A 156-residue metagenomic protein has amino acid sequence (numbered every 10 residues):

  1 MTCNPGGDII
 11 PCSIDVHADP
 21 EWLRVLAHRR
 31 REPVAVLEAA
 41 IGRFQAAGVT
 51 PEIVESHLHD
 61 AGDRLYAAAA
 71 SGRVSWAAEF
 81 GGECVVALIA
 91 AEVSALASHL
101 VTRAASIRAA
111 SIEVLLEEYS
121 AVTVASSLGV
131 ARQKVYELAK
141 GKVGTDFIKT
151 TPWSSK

Functional and structural regions predicted by a protein language model:
M1-A67, A91: DNA-contacting interfaces and partner/effector-binding or oligomerization modules in DNA-centric proteins
A70-V74, A78-V85, I89: Long, low-complexity or tandemly repetitive, helically biased scaffold regions used for multimeric assembly/adhesion
F80-G81, V122-T123, A139, S154-K156: Short, structured secondary-structure boundary patches
V85-V101: Short, Lys/Arg-enriched N-terminal segment that forms or immediately precedes the first helix of a structured domain
R103-Y119: Short, amphipathic alpha-helical "recognition" segments used to contact nucleic acids or chromatin
L116, L128, A139-K142, D146: DNA major-groove recognition helix of helix-turn-helix
S120-L128, V135: Short alpha-helical "recognition helix" segments of helix-turn-helix
D146-K156: Short Lys/Arg-enriched helix C-cap and helix-to-coil transition segments that create basic nucleic-acid-contact patches
